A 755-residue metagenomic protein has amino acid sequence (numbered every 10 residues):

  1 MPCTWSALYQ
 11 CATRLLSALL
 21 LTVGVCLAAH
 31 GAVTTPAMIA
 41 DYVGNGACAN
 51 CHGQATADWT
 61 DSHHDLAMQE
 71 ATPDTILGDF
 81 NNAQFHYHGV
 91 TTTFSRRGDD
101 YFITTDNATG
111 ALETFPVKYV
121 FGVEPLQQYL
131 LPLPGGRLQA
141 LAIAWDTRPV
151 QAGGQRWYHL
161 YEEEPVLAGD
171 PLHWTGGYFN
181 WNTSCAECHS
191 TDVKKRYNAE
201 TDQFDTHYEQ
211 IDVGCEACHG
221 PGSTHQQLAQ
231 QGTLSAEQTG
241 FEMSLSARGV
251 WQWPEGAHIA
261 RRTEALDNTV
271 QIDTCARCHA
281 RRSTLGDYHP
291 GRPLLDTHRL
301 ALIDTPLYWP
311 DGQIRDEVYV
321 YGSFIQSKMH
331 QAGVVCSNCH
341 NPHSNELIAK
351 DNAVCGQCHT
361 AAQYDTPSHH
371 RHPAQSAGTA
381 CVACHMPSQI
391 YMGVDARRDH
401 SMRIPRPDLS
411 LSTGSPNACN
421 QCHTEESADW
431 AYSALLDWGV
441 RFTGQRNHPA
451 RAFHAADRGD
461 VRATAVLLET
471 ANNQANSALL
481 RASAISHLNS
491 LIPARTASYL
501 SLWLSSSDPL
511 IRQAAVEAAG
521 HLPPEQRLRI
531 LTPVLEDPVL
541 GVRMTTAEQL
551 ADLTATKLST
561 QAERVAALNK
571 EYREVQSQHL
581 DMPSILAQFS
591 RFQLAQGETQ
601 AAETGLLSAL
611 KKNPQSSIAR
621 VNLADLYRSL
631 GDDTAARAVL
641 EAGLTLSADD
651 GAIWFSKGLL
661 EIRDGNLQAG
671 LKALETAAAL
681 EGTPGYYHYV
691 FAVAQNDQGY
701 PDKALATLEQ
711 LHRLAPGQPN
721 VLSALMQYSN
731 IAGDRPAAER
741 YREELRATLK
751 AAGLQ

Functional and structural regions predicted by a protein language model:
G46, Q54-G122, Q128-P134, A142 (+6 more regions): Primarily the internal scaffold of c-type cytochrome electron-transfer domains, especially repeated/multiheme c-type
V461-A471, P493-S505, P523-L535, T556-E574 (+1 more regions): Amphipathic alpha-helical scaffolding segments comprising HEAT/armadillo-like alpha-solenoid repeats
A478, P509-R512, L540, P583-S584 (+4 more regions): Helix-start (N-cap) detector for alpha-helical repeat units in TPR-like alpha-solenoids, especially tetratricopeptide
L491, S506-S507, L522, D537 (+6 more regions): Structural marker of alpha-solenoid helical repeat scaffolds
A514, A518, T545, Q549 (+5 more regions): Canonical tetratricopeptide repeat
H521, D552, A595, S629-L630 (+3 more regions): Register position in tetratricopeptide repeats
V575, S608-A609, A642-G643, T676-A677 (+2 more regions): Canonical positions in the second alpha-helix
